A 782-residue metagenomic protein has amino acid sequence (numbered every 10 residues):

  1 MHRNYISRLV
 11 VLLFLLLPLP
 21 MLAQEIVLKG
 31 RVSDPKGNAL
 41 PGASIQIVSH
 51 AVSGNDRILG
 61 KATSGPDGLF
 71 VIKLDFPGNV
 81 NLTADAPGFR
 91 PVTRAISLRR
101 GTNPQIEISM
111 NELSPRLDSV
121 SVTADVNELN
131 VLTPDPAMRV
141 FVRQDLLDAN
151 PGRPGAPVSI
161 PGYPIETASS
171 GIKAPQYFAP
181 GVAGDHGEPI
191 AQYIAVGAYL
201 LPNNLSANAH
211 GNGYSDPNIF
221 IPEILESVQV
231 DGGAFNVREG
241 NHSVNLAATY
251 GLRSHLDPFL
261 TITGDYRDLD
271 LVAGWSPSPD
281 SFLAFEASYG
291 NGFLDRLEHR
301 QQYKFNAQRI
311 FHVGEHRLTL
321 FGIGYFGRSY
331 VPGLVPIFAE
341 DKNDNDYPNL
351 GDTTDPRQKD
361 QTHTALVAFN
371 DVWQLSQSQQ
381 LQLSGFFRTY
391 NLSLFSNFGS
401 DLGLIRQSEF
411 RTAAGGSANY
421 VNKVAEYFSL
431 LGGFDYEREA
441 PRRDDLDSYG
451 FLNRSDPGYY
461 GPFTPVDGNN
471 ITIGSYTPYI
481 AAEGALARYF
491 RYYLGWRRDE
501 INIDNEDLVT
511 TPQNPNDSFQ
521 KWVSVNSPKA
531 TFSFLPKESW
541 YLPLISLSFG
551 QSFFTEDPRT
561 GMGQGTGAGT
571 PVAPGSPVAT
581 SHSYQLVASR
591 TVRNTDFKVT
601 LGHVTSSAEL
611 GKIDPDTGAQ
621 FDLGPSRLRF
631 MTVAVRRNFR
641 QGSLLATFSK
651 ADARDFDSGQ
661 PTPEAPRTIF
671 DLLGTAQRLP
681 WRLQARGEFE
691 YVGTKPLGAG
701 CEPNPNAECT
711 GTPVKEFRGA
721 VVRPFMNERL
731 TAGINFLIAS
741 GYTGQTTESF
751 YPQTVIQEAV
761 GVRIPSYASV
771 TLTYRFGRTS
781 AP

Functional and structural regions predicted by a protein language model:
H50-K61, V120-R153, P175-Q176, N204 (+1 more regions): N-terminal periplasmic "start-of-domain" segments of outer-membrane beta-barrel proteins
A156-P202, G233: Extracytoplasmic beta-strand/coil segments of soluble accessory domains associated with Gram-negative outer-membrane
A198-G232, Y250-G251: Short acidic/polar hinge/loop motifs at secondary-structure boundaries that mediate gating or recognition
N218, S227-S276, A287, F293-D295: Short strand-turn segments of transmembrane beta-barrel domains in outer membranes, especially the first one or two
T261-Y289, L294-L334, R357-Q380, V424 (+1 more regions): Transmembrane beta-barrel wall of Gram-negative outer-membrane proteins
Q380-S396, S533-T555, G575-T632, R636-S649: Membrane-embedded beta-barrel scaffold of Gram-negative outer-membrane proteins
A485-Y492, E500-I501, D596-S607, F621-G700: Gram-negative outer-membrane beta-barrel transporters
P696-G698, R723-P782: C-terminal beta-signal and adjacent terminal beta-strands/loops of Gram-negative outer-membrane beta-barrel proteins
